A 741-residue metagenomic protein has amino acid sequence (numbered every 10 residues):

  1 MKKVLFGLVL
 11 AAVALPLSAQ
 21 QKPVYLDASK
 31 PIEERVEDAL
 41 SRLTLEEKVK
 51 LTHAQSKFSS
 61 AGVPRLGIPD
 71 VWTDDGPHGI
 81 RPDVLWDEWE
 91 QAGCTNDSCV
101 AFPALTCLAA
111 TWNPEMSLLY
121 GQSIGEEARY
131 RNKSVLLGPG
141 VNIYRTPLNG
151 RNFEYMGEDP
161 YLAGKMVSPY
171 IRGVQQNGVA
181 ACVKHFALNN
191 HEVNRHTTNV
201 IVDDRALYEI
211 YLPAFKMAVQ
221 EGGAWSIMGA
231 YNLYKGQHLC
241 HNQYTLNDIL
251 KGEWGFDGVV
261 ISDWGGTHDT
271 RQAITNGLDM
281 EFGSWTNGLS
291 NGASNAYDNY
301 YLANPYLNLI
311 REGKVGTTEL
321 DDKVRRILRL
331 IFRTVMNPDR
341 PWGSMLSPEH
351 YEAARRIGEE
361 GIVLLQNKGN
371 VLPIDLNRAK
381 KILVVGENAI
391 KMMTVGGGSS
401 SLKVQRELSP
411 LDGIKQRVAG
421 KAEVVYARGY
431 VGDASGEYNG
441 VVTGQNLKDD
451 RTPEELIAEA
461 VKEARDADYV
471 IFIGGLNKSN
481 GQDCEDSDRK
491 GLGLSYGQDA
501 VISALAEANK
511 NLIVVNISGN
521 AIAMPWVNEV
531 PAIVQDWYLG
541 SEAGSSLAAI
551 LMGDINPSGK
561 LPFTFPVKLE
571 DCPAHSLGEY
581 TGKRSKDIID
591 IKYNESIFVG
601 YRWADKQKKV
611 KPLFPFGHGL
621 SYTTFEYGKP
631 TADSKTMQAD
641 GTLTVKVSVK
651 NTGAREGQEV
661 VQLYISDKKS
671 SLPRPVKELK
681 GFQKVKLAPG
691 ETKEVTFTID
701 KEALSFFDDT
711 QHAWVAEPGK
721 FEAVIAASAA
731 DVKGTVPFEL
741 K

Functional and structural regions predicted by a protein language model:
M1-K22: Bacterial Sec-dependent N-terminal signal peptides
A19-F706, A713-A729, P737: Glycoside hydrolase catalytic-domain context in secreted enzymes
V732: Conserved glycine-rich phosphate/nucleotide-binding loop and adjacent Mg2+-coordinating catalytic segment
